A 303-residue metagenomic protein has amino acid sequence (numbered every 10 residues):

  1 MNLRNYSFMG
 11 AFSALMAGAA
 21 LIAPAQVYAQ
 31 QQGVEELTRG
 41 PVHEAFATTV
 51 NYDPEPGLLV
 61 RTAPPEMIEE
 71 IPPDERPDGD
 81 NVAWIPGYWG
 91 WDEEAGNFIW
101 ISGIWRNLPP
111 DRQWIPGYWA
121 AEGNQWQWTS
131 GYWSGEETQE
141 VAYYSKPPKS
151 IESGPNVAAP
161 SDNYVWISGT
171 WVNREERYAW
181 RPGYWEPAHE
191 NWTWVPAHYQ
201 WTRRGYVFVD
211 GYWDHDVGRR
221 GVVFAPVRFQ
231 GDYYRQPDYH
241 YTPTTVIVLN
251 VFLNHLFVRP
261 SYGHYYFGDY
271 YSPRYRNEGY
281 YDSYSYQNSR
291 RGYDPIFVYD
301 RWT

Functional and structural regions predicted by a protein language model:
M1-A14: Bacterial N-terminal signal peptides that target proteins for export
M16-Q26: C-terminal segment of classical bacterial N-terminal signal peptides
A17, V34, A47, G57-L58 (+1 more regions): Residue-level detector of alpha-helical transmembrane segments in integral membrane proteins
A23, Q32-G33, P41, G279 (+2 more regions): Exposed, low-complexity/repetitive linear segments and helix-based recognition motifs, biased toward charged/polar
Y28-V50: Short N-terminal segments immediately surrounding and downstream of signal-peptide cleavage
N51-T303: Low-complexity segments
